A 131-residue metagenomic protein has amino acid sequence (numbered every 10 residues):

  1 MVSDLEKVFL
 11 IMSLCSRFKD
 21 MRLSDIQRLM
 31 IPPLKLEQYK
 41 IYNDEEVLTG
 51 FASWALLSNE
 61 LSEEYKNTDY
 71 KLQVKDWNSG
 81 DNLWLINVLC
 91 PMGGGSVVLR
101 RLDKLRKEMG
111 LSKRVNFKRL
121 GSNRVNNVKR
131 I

Functional and structural regions predicted by a protein language model:
M1, Q27-P33, D103-M109: Short linear motifs in intrinsically disordered
M1-Q27: Short amphipathic alpha-helix that is part of the acyltransferase structural core
L5-V8, Q38, D44, V125-V128: Low-complexity, intrinsically disordered short peptide segments enriched in small/polar/basic residues
L10, Y39-I41, L48-S53, N82-N87 (+1 more regions): Ordered hydrophobic segments in well-structured contexts
D25-M30, E37-K40, T68-K75: Short secondary-structure capping micro-motifs at structural edges
L29-E45, G50, L56-L61: A short helix-loop-beta-strand connector motif used in the catalytic cores of GNAT acetyltransferases and, in some
E45-F51, T68, K75: Glycine/serine-rich loop-strand microenvironments at binding/catalytic pocket rims
N59-I131: Acyl-donor binding region in acyl/amide transferases
